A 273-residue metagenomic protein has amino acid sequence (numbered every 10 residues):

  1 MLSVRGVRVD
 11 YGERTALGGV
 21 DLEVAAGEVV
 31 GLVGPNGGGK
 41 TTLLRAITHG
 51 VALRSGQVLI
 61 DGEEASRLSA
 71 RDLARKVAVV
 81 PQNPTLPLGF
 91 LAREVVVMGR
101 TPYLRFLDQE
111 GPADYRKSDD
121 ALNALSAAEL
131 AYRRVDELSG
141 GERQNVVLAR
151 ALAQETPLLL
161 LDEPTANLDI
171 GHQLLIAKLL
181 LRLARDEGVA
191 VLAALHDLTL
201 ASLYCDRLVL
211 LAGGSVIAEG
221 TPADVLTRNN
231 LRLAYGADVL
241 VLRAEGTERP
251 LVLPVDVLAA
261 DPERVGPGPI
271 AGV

Functional and structural regions predicted by a protein language model:
V33-P35: The feature captures the beta-strand-to-loop junction immediately N-terminal to the Walker
T48: Helix-to-loop junction immediately C-terminal to a conserved catalytic motif
G56-E64, L73: Conserved ABC transporter NBD signature motif
R134-L138, E142: Conserved ABC ATPase signature
A153-P157: A short, proline-enriched helix->beta-strand linker immediately N-terminal to the Walker B motif in ABC-type P-loop
L159-E163: Catalytic Walker B motif of ABC-type/P-loop ATPase nucleotide-binding domains
A234-V273: ABC ATPase nucleotide-binding domains
